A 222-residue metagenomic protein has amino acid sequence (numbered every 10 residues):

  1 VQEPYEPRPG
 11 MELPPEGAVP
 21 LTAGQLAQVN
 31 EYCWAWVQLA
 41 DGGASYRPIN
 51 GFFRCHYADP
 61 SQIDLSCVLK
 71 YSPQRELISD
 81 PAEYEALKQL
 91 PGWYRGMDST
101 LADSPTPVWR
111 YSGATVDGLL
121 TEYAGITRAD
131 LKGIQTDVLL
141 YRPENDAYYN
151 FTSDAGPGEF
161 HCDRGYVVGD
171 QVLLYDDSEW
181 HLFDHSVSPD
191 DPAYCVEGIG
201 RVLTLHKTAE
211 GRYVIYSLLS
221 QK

Functional and structural regions predicted by a protein language model:
V1-K222: Mature, Sec-exported extracytoplasmic domains of Gram-positive
